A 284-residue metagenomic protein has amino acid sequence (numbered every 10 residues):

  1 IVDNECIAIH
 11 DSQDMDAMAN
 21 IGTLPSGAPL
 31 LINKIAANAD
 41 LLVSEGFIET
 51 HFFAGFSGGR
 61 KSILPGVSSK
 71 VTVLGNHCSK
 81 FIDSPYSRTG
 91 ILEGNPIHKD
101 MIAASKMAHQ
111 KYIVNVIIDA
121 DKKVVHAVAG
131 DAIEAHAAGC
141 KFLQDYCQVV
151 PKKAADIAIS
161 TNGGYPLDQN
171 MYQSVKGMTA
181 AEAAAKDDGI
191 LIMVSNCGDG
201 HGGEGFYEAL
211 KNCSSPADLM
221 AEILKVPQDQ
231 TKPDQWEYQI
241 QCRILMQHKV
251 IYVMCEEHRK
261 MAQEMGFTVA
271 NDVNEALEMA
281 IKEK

Functional and structural regions predicted by a protein language model:
I1-A54: An acidic, phosphate/nucleotide-engaging active-site surface
M18-G22, F53-G58, V124-A129, M171-Y172 (+3 more regions): Short acidic, glycine/serine/threonine-rich loops at helix termini
V43-E45, D156-T161, I192: Structural motif
S44-E45, H51-A54, P65, T72-G75 (+4 more regions): Short helix/loop capping segments that flank catalytic or ligand/cofactor-binding pockets
F47-E49, S57-G58, S62-A103, H109-V114: Mobile "lid/hinge" segments at catalytic clefts and subdomain interfaces of large enzymes
R88-Y165: Membrane-embedded hairpin module used as a gating/binding unit in multi-pass transport and secretion proteins
G163-Q173: Short, glycine-rich nucleotide/cofactor-binding loops
S174-V175, T179-K284: C-terminal non-catalytic interaction/assembly regions of soluble proteins
